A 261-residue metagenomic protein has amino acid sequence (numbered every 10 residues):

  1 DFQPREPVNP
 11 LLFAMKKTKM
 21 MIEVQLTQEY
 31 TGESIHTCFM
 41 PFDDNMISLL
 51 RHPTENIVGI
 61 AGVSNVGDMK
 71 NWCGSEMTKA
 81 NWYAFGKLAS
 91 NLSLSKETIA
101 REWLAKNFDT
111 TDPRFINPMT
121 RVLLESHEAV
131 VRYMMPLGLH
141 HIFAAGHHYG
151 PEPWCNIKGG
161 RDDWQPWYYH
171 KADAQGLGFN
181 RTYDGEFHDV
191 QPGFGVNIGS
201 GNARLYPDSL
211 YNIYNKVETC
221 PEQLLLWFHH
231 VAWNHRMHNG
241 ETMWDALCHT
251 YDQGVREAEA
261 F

Functional and structural regions predicted by a protein language model:
D1-S64: Active-site capping/gating regions of soluble enzymes
P53-F261: Catalytic domains of carbohydrate-active enzymes that cleave complex glycans
